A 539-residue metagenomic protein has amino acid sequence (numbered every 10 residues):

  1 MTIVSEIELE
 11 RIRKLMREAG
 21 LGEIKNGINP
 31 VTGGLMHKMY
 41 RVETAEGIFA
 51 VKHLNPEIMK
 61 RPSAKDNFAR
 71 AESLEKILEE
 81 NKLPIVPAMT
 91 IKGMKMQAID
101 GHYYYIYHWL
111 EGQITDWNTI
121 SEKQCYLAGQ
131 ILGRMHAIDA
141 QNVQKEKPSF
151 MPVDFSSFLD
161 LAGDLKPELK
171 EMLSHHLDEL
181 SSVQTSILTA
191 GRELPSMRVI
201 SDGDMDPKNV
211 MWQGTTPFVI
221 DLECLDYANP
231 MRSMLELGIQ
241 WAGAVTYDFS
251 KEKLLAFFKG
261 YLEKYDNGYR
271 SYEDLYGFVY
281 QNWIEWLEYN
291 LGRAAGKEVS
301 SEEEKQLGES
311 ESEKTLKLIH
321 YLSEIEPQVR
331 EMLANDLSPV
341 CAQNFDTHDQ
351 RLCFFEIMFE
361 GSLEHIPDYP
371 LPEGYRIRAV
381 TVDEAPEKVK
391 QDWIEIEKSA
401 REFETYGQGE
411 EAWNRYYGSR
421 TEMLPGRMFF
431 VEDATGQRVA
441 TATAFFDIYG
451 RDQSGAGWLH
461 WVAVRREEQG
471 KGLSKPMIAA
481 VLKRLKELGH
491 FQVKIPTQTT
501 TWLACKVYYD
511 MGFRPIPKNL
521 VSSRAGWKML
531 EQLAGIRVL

Functional and structural regions predicted by a protein language model:
T32, M36-E43, A50-V51, T185-R232: Active-site acidic catalytic loop and adjacent metal/ATP-binding pocket of ATP-dependent phosphoryl transfer enzymes
A45-V143: ATP-binding pocket architecture of kinase catalytic cores
N118-L173, R198: A cross-family kinase active-site recognition segment
M231-D266, Y280-V299: Active-site activation/catalytic loop segments of kinase-like enzymes and analogous catalytic loops in related
W286-N344, V538: ATP/Mg2+ or Mg2+-diphosphate-binding catalytic cores that bind nucleotide phosphates or diphosphates via glycine-rich
K398-V462: A conserved beta-strand-loop-helix scaffold within acyl/acetyltransferase catalytic domains
W461-V464, G470-E487, K506-D510: Conserved acetyl-CoA-binding loop-helix of GNAT-fold acetyltransferases
L485-T497: Conserved GNAT acetyl-CoA-binding A-motif
